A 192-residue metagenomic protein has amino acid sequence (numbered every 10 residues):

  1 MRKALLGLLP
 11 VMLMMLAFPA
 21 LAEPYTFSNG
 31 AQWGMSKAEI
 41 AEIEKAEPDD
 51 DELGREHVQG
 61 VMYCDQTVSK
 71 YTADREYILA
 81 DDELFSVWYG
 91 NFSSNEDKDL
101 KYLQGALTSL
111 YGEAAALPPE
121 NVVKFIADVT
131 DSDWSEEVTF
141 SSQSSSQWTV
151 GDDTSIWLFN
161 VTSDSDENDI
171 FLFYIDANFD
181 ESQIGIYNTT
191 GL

Functional and structural regions predicted by a protein language model:
M1-G7: Positively charged n-region of N-terminal signal peptides that target proteins for export
V11-M12: Repetitive helical segments and hydrophobic/amphipathic motifs
A17-P19: N-terminal signal peptide c-region/cleavage motif recognized by signal peptidases
E23-H57, V61, G90-L192: Non-cytosolic coordination micro-motifs
H57-A80: Compositionally biased P/S/T/G-rich terminal and signal peptide-adjacent segments that lie outside catalytic cores
Y71, E83, D153-S155: Short acidic/polar mixed-charge low-complexity motifs
D74, L84, S145: Extracellular structured ligand-interaction cores
A80-G90: Structured domain cores in non-transmembrane regions
